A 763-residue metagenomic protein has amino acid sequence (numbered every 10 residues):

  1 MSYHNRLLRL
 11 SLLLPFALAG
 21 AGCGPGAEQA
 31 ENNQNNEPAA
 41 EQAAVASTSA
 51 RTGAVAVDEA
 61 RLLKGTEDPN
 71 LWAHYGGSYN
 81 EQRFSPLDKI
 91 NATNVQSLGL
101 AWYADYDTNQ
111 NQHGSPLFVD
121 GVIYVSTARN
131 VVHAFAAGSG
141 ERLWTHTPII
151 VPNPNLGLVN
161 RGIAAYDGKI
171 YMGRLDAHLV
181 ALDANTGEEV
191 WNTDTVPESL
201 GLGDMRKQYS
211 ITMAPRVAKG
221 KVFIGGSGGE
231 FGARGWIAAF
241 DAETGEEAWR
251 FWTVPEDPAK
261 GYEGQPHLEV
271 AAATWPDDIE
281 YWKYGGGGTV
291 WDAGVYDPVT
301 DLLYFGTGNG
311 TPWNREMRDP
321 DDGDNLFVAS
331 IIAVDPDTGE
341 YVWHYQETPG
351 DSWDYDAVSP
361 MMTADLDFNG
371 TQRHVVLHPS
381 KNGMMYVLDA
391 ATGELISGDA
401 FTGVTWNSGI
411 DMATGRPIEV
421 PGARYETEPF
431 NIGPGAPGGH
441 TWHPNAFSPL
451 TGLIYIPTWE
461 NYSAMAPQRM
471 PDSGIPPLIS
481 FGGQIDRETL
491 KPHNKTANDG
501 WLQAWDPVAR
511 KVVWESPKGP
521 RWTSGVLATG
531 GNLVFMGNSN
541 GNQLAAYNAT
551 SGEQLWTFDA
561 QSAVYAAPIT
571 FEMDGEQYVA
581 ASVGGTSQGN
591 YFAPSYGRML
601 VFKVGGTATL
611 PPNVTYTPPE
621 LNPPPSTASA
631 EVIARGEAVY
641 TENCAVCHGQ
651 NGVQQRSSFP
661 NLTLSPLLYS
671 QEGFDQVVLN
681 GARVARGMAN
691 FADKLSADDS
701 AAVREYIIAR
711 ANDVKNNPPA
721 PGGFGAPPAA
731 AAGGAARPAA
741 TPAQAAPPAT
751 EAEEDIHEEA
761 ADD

Functional and structural regions predicted by a protein language model:
C23-A27, H648: Bacterial signal peptide processing site
Q42-L100, P258-L268, P417-V420, L490-P492 (+1 more regions): Blade/loop signatures of beta-propeller domains
W72-G76, N109-V131, P154-L179, K207-F231 (+7 more regions): Repeat-blade elements of multi-bladed beta-propeller folds
A104-S115, T145-A164, N192-A214, W252-A293 (+9 more regions): Extracytoplasmic beta-rich repeat domains
G114-R129, A137, G438-M465, P477-F558 (+3 more regions): C-terminal substrate/ligand-recognition segments
I569-T617: Blade-level signature of beta-propeller repeat domains, shared across WD40, Kelch, NHL, RCC1 and BNR/Asp-box propellers
Y616-A634, A638-E642, R686-D763: Flexible coil segments in periplasmic/lumen-exposed cytochrome c-class electron-transfer proteins
G649-N690: Gly/Gly-Pro-rich "capping" loops immediately C-terminal to redox-active cysteine motifs in periplasmic/lumenal
